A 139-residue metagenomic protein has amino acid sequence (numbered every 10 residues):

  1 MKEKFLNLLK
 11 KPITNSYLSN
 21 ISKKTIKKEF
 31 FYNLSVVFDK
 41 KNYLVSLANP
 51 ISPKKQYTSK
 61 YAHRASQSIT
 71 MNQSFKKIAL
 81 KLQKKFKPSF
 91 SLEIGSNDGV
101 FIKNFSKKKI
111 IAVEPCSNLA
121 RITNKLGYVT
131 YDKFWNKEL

Functional and structural regions predicted by a protein language model:
M1-I69: N-terminal juxtadomain amphipathic helix that follows a signal peptide/anchor or precedes a small N-terminal auxiliary
T70-P88: Conserved alpha-helix/loop element of class I SAM-dependent methyltransferases that forms part of the SAM/SAH-binding
K87-N97: Conserved class I S-adenosyl-L-methionine
D98-K108: Conserved SAM-binding loop of SAM-dependent methyltransferases across substrates and taxa, primarily the Class I
K109-E114: Conserved SAM-binding motif I beta-strand of class I
C116-N118: Conserved SAM/SAH-binding beta-strand->alpha-helix loop
L126-L139: Conserved SAM-binding strand-loop segment of SAM-dependent methyltransferases
